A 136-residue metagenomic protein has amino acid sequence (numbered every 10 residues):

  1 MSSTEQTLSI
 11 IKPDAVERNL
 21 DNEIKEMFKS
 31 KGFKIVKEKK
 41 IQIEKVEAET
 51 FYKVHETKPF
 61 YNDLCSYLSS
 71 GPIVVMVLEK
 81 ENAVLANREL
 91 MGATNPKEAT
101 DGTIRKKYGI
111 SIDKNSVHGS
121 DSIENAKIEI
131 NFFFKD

Functional and structural regions predicted by a protein language model:
M1-D136: Non-catalytic terminal and connector segments of soluble metabolic enzymes
